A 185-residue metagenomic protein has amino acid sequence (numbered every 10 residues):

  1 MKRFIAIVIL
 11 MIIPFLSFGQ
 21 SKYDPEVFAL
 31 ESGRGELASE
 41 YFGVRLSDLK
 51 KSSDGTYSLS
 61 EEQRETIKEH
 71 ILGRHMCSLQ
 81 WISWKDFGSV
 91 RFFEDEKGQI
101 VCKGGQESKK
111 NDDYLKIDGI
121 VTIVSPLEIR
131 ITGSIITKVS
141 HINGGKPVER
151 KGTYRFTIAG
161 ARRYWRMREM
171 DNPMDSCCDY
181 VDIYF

Functional and structural regions predicted by a protein language model:
K2-I9: Sec-dependent signal peptide recognition, specifically the positively charged N-region followed immediately by
L10-F18: Hydrophobic h-region of N-terminal signal peptides that target proteins for export in Gram-negative bacteria
S17-S21, A29: Boundary at the C-terminal end of the N-terminal hydrophobic targeting segment
A29-F93, C102-Q106, W165-D171: Tryptophan-anchored aromatic micro-motifs
S89-F93, K116-I123, K151-I158: Hydrophobic/aromatic beta-strand elements that line small-molecule binding cavities or substrate pockets in beta-rich
E96-I142: Mature extracytoplasmic domains of secretory-pathway proteins
L115-D118, V124-P126, Y164, R168-F185: Edge beta-strand at a domain terminus
R130-G160: An anionic, turn-rich surface loop/hairpin at beta-sheet edges that serves as a generic interaction/coordination patch
